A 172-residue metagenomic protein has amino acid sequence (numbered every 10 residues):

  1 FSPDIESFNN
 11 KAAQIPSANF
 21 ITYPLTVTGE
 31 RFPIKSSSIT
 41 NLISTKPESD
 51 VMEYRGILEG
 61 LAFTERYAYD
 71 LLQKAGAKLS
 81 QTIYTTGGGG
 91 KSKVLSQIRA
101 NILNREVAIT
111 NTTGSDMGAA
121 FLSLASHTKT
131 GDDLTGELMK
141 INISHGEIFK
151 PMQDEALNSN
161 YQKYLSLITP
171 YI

Functional and structural regions predicted by a protein language model:
F1-Y84, K91-I172: Active-site core segments that coordinate phosphate-bearing ligands/cofactors across diverse enzyme families
